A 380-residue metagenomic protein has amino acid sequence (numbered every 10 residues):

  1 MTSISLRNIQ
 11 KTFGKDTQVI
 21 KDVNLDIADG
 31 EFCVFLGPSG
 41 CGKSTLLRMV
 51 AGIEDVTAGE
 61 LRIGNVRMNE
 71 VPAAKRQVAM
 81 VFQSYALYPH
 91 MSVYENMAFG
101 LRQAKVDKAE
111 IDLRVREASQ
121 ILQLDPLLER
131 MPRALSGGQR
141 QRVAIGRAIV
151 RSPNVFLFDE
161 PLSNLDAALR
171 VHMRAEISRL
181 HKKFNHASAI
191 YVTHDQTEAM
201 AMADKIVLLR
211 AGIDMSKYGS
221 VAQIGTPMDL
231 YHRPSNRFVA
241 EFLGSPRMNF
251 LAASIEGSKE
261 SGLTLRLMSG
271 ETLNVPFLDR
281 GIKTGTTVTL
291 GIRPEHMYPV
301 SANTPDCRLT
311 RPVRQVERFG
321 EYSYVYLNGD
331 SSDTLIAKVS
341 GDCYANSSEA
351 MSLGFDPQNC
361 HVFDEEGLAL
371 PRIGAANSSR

Functional and structural regions predicted by a protein language model:
M1-A167: ABC family nucleotide-binding domain
C33, N69, Y88, D125 (+9 more regions): Nucleotide phosphate-binding site architecture
T57-E60, A211, C360: Conserved coupling/switch loops of ABC nucleotide-binding domains, chiefly the family-specific signature
Q83, H194-D195: Conserved H-loop
D166-R179, T197: Conserved D-loop/post-Walker B switch-helix segment of ABC ATPase nucleotide-binding domains
M173-Y191: Conserved catalytic loops of ABC-family nucleotide-binding domains
S188, D195-E271: Internal alpha/beta loop-helix hairpins
P246-M248, G257-R380: Non-catalytic connector elements of ABC transporters
